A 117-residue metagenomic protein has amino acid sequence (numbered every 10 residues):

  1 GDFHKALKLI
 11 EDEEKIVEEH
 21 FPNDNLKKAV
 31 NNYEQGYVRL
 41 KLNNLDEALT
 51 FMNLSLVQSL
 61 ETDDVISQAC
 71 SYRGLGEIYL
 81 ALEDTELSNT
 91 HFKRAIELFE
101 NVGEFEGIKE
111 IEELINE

Functional and structural regions predicted by a protein language model:
L9, I16, K28-R39, F51 (+5 more regions): TPR/Sel1-like alpha-solenoid repeat signature
E19-N23, Q58-D64, L98-E104: Short coil/turn linkers that connect adjacent helices within long alpha-helical scaffolds, especially alpha-solenoid
T85-F105: TPR/TPR-like (Sel1-like) alpha-helical repeat modules
G103-E117: Hydrophobic positions within repeat-based interaction scaffolds
